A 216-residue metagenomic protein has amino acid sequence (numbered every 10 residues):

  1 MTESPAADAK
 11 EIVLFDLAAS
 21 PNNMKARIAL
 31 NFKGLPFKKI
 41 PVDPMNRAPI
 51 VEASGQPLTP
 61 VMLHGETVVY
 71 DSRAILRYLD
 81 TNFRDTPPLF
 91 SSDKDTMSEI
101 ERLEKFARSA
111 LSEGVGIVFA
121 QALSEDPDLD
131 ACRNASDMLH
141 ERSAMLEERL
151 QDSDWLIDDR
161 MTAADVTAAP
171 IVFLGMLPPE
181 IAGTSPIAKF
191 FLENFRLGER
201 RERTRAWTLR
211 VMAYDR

Functional and structural regions predicted by a protein language model:
M1-S136: GST-like domain detector, emphasizing the conserved glutathione-binding G-site in the N-terminal thioredoxin-like
I28, S98, A144, E202 (+1 more regions): Active-site-proximal helix/loop capping residues that flank conserved catalytic or ligand/cofactor
Y70-D71, T162, T167, E202: Secondary-structure junction/capping motif
L76, D80, E101-E104, S143 (+2 more regions): Non-transmembrane alpha-helical segments in soluble domains of secreted/periplasmic/extracellular proteins
F83, L150-S153, D215: A general structural signal marking secondary-structure boundaries and capping sites
R102, A107-R196: GST-like fold's C-terminal all-alpha helical module
S185-R216: Long hydrophobic alpha-helical segments typical of transmembrane helices together with their membrane-interfacial
